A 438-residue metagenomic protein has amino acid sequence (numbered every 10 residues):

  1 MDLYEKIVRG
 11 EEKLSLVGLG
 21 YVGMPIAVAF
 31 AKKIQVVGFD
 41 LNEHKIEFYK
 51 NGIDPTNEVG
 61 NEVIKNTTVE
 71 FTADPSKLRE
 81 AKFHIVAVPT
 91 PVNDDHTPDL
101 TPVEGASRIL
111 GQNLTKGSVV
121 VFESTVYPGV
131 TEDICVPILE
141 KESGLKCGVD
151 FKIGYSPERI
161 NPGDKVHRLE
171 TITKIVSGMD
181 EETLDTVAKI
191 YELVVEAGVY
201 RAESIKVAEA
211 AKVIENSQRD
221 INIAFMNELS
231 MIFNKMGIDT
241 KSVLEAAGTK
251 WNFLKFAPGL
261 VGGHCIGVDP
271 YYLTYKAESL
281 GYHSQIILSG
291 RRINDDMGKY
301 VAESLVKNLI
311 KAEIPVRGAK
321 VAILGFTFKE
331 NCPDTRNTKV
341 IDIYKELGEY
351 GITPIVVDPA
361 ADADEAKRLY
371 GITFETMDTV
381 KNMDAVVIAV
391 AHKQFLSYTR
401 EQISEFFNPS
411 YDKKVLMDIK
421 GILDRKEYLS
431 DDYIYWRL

Functional and structural regions predicted by a protein language model:
M1-L438: Structural/interface elements that position substrates and couple domains in central-metabolism enzymes
